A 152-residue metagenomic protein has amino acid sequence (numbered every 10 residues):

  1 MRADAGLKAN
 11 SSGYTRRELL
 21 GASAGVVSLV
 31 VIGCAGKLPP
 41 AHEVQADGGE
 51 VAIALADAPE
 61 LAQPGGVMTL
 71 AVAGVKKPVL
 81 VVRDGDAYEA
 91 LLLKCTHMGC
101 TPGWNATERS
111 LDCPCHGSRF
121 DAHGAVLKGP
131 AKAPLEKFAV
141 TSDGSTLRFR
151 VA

Functional and structural regions predicted by a protein language model:
M1-Y14: N-terminal secretory signal peptides
S12-E18, V26-Q45: N-terminal twin-arginine translocation
G25-V26, A87: Secretory-pathway extracellular proteins and peptide precursors enriched for disulfide-bonded cysteines
A35-T96, C100-T107, P134-A152: N-terminal pre-ligand scaffold of iron-sulfur
R109-G117, L127-E136: Short cysteine/histidine-rich metal-coordination sites, predominantly Zn2+-binding motifs
